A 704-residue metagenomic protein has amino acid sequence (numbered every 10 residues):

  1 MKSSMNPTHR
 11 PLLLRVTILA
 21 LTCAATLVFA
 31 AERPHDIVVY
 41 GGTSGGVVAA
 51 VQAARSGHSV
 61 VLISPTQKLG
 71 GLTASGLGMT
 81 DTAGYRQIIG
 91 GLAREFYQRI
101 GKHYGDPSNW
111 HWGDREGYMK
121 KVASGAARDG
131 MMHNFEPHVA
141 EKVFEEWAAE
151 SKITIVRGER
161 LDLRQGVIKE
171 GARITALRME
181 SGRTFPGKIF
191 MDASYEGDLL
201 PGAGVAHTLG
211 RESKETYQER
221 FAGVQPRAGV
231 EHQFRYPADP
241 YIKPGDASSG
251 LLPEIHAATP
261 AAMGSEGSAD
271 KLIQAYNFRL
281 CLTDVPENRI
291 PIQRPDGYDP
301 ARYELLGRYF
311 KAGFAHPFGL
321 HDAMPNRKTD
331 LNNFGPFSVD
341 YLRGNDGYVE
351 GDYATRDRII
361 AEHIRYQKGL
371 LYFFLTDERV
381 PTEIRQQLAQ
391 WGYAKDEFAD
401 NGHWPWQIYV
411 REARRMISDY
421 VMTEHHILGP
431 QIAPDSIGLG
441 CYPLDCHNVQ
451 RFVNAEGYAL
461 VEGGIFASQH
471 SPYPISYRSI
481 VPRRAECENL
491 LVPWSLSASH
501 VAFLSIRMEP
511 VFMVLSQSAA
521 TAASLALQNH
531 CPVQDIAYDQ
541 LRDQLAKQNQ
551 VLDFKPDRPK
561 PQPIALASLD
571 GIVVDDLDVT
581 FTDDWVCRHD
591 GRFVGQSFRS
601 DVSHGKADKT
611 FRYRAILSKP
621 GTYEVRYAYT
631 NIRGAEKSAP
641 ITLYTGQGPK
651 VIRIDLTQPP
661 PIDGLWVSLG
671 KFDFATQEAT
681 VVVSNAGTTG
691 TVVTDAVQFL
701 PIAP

Functional and structural regions predicted by a protein language model:
M1-L12: N-terminal secretory signal peptides that target proteins for export/translocation
R15-T26: Bacterial N-terminal signal peptides
V28-A30: Boundary at the C-terminal end of the N-terminal hydrophobic targeting segment
R33-T43: Beta1/beta-strand and adjacent pyrophosphate-binding region of the FAD-binding site in flavoprotein oxidoreductases
G46: N-terminal Rossmann-fold NAD(P) dinucleotide-binding loop
H58-S59, S64-G166, T208, T216-Q218: Conserved N-terminal/central alpha/beta ligand/cofactor-binding core
R115, E141, T175-A176, R183-I189 (+1 more regions): Flavin (FAD/FMN)-binding glycine-rich loop and adjacent Rossmann-like elements that form
Q562-P704: Extracytoplasmic
